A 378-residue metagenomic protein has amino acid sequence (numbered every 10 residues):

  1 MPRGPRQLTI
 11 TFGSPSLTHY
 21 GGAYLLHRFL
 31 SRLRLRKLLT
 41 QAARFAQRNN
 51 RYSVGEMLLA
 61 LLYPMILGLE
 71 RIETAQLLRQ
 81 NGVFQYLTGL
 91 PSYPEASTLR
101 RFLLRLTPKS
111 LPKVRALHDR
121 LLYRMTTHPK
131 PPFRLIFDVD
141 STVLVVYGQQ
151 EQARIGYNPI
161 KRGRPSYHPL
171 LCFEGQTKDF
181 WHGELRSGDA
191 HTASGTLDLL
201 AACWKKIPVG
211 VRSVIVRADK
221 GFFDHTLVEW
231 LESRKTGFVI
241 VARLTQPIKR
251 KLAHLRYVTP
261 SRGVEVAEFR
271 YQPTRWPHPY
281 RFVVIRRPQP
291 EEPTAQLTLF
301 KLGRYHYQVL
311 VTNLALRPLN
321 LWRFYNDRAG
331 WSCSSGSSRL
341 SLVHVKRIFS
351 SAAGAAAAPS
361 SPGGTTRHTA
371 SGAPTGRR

Functional and structural regions predicted by a protein language model:
M1-V209, L231-R234, R256: Dynamic "connector" segments at or just before major functional cores
P2-L8, G237-L340: An anionic, glycine-rich sequence signature occurring as long contiguous blocks
F29, A75, V143, L321-F349 (+2 more regions): Short amphipathic alpha-helical "interface-anchor" segments enriched in bulky aromatics
T142-L144, T177, R186-G188, G221 (+6 more regions): Short, glycine-/Ser/Thr-/acidic-enriched flexible segments
G148, D224-E229, K249-A253: A short acidic (Asp/Glu
C203, V216-A218, D224-L227, L231 (+1 more regions): Extended, hydrophobic alpha-helical segments in both membrane/secreted and soluble proteins
V216-D224, L244-P247, A353: Acidic, metal-coordinating catalytic cores used for nucleic-acid/nucleotide bond scission and strand-transfer chemistry
R367-R378: A short, flexible helix-boundary coil/loop motif
